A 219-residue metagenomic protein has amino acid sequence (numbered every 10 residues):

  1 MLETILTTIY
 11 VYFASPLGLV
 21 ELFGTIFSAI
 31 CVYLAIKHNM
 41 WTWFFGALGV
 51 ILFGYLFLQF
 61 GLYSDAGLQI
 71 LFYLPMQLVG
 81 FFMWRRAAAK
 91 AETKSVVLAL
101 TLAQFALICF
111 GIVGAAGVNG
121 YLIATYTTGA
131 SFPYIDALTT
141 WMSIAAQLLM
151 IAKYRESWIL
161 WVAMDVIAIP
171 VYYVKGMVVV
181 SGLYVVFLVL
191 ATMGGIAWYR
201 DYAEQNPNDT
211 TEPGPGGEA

Functional and structural regions predicted by a protein language model:
M1-L19: Short, strongly hydrophobic alpha-helical membrane anchors
L2, Y55-D65, L122-G129, Y173-V178: Helix-coil boundary and interhelical linker segments in multi-pass alpha-helical membrane proteins
G24-C31, L48-G54, W141-A146, V162-P170: Hydrophobic, membrane-inserted alpha-helices
Y33-F44, L148-L160: Membrane-helix interface "capping/anchor" motifs
D65, Q69, G176-F187: Loop-to-transmembrane alpha-helix initiation sites
L71-A89, Y199: Membrane-water interface of transmembrane alpha-helices
W84-M142: Membrane-proximal helix-loop-helix units in multi-pass membrane proteins
A203-A219: Short, highly charged, low-complexity non-transmembrane loops/tails of multi-pass membrane proteins
